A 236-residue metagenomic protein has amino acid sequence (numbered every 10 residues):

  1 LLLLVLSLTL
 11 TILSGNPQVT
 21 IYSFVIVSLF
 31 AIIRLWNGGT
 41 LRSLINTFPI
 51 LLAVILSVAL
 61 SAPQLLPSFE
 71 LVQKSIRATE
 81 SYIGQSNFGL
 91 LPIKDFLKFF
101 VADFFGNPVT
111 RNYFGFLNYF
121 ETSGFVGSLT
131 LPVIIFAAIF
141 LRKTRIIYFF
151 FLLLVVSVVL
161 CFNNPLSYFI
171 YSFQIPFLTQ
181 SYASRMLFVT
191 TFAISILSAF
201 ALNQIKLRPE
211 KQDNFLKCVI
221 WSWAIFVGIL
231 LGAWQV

Functional and structural regions predicted by a protein language model:
L6-I33, L56-S68, V189: Transmembrane helices and adjacent periplasmic/lumenal helix-loop junctions of polyprenol-phosphate-dependent
I12, Q18-V25, S184-T191, F215-V236: Membrane-embedded alpha-helical segments of integral membrane proteins
T20, F48, F120-G127, I147 (+2 more regions): Alpha-helical transmembrane segments of integral membrane proteins, emphasizing hydrophobic/aromatic residues
V25-I33, L131-A138, I194-K206: Transmembrane alpha-helical segments
G38-F48, I134-L166, R208-V219: Membrane-interface helix-loop-helix junctions at transmembrane boundaries of multi-pass membrane enzymes, predominantly
R42-F69, I83-S86, F149-V158, K217-L230: Hydrophobic alpha-helical membrane-interfacial segments at the cytosolic entry of transmembrane helices
A53-A138, A183-F188, G232-V236: Periplasmic/ER-lumenal interhelical loops and adjacent helix-loop junctions in multi-pass membrane proteins
Y113-T122, L152, V156-A193, Q204-F215 (+1 more regions): Membrane-helix boundary/interfacial segments in multi-pass membrane proteins
